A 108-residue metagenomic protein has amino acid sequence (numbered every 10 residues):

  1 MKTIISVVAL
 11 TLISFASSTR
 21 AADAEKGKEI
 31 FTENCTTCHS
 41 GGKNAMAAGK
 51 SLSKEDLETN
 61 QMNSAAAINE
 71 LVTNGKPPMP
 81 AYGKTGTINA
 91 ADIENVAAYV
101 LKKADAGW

Functional and structural regions predicted by a protein language model:
M1-D23, Y99-W108: Post-cleavage N-terminal segment of exported redox proteins
T11, S17, E58, G83-G86: Short, flexible active-site loop motifs that bind/organize anionic cofactors or intermediates
A24, K28, S40-E70: Gly/Gly-Pro-rich "capping" loops immediately C-terminal to redox-active cysteine motifs in periplasmic/lumenal
C35-C38: Short cysteine clusters
M46-D56, L71-W108: Axial heme c-ligation environment in periplasmic c-type cytochrome domains
